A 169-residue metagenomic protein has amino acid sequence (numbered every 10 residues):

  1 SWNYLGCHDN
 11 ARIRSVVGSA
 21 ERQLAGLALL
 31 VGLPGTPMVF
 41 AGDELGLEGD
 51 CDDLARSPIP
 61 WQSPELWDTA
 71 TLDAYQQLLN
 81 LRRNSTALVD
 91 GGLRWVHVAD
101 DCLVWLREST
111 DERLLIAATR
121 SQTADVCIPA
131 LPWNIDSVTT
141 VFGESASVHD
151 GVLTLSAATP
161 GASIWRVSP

Functional and structural regions predicted by a protein language model:
S1-N10, L33: Aromatic-lined glycan-binding groove of carbohydrate-active enzymes
H8, V16-L24, P34-V39, D43-P169: Carbohydrate-interacting/catalytic domains
L27: Conserved glycine-rich, hydrophobic/aromatic-active-site segments that form phosphate/pyrophosphate or metal-binding
